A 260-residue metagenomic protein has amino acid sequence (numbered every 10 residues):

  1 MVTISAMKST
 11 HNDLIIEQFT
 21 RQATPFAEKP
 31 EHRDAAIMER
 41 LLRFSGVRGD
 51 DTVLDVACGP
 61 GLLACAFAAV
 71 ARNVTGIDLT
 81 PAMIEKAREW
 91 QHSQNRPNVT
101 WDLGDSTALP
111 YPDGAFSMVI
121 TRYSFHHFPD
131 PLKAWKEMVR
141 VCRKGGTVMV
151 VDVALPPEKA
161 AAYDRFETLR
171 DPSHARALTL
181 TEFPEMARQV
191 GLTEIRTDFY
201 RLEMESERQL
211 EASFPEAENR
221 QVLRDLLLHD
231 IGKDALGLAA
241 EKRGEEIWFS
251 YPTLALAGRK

Functional and structural regions predicted by a protein language model:
V2-R48, L62-A66, M83-K86, S93-Q94 (+1 more regions): Conserved class I S-adenosyl-L-methionine
L54-V56, P60-A108: Class I SAM-dependent methyltransferase SAM/SAH-binding core
P60, R196-K260: Conserved Class I S-adenosyl-L-methionine
T107-M118: A short acidic, Gly/Pro-enriched loop at the edge of an enzyme's catalytic core that lines a small-molecule cofactor
S117-P129: A short SAM/SAH-binding and catalytic strip from SAM-dependent methyltransferases
L132-K144: A short glycine-rich, Lys/Arg-flanked "PGG" loop and its adjoining helix->strand segment in the class I
M149-H174: Conserved class I S-adenosyl-L-methionine
R176-G191: Short alpha-helix
